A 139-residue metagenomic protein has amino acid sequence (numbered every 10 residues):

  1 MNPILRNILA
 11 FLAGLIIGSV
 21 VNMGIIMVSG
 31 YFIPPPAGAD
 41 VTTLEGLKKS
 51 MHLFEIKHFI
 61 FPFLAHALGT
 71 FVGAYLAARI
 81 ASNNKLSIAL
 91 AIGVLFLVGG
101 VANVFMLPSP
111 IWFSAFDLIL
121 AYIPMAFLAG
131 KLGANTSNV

Functional and structural regions predicted by a protein language model:
M1-V139: Juxtamembrane/disordered regions of integral membrane proteins
